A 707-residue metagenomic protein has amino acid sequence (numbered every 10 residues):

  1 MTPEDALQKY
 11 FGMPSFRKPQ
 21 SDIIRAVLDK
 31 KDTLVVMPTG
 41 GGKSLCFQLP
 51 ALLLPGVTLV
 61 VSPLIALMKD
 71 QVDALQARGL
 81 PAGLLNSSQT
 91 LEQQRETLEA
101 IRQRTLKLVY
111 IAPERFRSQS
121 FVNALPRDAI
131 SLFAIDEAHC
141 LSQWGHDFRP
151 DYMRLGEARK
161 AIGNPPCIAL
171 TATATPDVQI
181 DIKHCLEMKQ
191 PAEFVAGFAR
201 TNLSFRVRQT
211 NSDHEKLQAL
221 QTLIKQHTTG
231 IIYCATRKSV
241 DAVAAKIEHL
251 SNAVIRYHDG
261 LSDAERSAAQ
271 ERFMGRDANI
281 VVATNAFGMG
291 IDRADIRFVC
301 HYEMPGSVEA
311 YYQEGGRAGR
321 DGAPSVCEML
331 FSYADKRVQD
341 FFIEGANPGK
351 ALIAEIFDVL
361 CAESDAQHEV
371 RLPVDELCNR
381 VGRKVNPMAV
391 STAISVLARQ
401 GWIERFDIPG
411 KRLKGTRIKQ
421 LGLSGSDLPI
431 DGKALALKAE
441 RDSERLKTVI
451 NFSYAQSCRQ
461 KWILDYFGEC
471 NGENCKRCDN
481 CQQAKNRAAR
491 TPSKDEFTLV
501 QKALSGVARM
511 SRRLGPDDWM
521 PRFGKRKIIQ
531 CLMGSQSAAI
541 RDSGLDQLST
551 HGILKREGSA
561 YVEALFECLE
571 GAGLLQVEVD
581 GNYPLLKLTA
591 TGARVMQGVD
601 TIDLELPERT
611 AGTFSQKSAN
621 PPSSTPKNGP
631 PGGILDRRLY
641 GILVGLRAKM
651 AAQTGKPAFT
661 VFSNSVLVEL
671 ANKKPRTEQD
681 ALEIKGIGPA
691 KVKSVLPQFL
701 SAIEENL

Functional and structural regions predicted by a protein language model:
M1, D5-Y10, P14-K18, D22-S44 (+5 more regions): Helicase motor core with emphasis on the C-terminal RecA-like subdomain
M1-A6, G349-N451, A455-L707: Accessory DNA-binding and partner-docking regions appended to nucleic-acid-acting proteins, especially the terminal
